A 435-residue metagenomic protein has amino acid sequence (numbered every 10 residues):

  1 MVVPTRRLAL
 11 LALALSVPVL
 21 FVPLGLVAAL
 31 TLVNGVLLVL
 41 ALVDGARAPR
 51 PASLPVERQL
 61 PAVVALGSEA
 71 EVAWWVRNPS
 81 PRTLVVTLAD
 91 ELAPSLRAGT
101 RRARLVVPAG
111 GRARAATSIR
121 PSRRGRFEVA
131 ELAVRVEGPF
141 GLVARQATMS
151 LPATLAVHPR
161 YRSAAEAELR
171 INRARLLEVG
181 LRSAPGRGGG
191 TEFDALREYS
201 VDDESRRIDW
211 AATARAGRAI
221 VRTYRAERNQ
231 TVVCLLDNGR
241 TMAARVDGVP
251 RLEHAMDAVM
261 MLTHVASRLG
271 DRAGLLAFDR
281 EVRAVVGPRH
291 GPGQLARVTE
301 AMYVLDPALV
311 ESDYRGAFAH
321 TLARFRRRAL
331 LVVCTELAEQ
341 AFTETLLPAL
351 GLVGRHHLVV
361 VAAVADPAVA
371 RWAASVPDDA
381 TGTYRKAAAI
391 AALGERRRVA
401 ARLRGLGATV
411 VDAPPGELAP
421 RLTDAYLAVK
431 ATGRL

Functional and structural regions predicted by a protein language model:
M1-E57: Extracellular/lumenal glycan-associated context and N-glycosylation machinery
V36-G293, R328-T335, A341-E344, P348-L352: An amphipathic, basic-hydrophobic helix/alpha-beta surface used to engage anionic, phosphate-rich ligands or surfaces
E281, V364-V369: Short beta-alpha junction loops
A284-D313: Short, charged loop segments at secondary-structure junctions
G293-E300, A368-V399: Acidic, Ser/Thr-rich peripheral helices and adjacent loops at domain boundaries
S312-A365, T432: Exposed acidic/Ser/Thr-rich ligand/metal-binding surfaces
A391-L435: C-terminal helix of von Willebrand factor
